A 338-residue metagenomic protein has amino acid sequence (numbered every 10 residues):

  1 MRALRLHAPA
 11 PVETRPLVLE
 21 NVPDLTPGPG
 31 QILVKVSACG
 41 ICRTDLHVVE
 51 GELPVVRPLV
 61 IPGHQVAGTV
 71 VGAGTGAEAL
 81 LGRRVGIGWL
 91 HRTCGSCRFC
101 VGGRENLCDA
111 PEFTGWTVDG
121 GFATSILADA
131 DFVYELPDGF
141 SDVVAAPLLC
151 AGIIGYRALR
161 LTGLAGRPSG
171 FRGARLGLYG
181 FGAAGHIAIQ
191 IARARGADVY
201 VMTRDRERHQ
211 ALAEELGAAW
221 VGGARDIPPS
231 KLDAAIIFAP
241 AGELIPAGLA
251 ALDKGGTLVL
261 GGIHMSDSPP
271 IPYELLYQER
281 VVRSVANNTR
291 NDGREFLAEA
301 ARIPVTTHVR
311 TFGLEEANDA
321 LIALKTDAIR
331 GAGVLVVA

Functional and structural regions predicted by a protein language model:
M1-A3, R290-A338: C-terminal hydrophobic helical "lid"/dimerization subdomain of Rossmann-like NAD(P)H-dependent oxidoreductases
P23-C39, E52-R98, P137-G139: Glycine-rich beta-strand-centered segment in the early N-terminal region that forms part of a ligand/cofactor-binding
Q65, R83-R84, F99, S125 (+3 more regions): Residue-level marker of beta-strand positions
G82, F140-R225: Mid-domain Rossmann-like dinucleotide-binding core that forms the NAD(H)/NADP(H) cofactor-binding site
T93-Y179: NAD(P)H dinucleotide-binding glycine-rich loop of Rossmann-like/cofactor-binding domains, especially the beta1-alpha1
L164-R175, Y200, Q210-V281: Glycine-rich cofactor phosphate-binding loops and adjacent beta1-alpha1 units of small-molecule cofactor enzyme domains
M202-R206, F238, A286: N-terminal Rossmann-fold cofactor-binding loop
